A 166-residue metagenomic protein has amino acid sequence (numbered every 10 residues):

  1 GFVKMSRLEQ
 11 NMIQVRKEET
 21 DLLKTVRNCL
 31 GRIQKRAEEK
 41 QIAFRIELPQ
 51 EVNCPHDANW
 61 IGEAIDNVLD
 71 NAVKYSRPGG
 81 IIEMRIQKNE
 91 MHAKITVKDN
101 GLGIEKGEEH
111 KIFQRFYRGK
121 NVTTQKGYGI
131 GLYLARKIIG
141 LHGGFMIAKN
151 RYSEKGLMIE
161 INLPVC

Functional and structural regions predicted by a protein language model:
Q10-V15, N53-D57: Conserved micro-motifs of the catalytic ATP-binding
R16-D21, E38, A43-N53: Conserved catalytic submotifs in the C-terminal HATPase_c
A72-V73: Short helix-loop "hinge" at the ATP-lid/N-box region of the Bergerat-fold HATPase_c
D99: Acidic ATP/Mg2+-coordinating residue in the GHKL
I104-F116: Short conserved segment of the HATPase_c
G131, A135: Short alpha-helical Gxxx[C/S/T] motif in the catalytic ATP-binding
I139-G140: Detector for a conserved hydrophobic position within an alpha-helical segment of the HATPase_c
G143-F145: Conserved glycine-rich
